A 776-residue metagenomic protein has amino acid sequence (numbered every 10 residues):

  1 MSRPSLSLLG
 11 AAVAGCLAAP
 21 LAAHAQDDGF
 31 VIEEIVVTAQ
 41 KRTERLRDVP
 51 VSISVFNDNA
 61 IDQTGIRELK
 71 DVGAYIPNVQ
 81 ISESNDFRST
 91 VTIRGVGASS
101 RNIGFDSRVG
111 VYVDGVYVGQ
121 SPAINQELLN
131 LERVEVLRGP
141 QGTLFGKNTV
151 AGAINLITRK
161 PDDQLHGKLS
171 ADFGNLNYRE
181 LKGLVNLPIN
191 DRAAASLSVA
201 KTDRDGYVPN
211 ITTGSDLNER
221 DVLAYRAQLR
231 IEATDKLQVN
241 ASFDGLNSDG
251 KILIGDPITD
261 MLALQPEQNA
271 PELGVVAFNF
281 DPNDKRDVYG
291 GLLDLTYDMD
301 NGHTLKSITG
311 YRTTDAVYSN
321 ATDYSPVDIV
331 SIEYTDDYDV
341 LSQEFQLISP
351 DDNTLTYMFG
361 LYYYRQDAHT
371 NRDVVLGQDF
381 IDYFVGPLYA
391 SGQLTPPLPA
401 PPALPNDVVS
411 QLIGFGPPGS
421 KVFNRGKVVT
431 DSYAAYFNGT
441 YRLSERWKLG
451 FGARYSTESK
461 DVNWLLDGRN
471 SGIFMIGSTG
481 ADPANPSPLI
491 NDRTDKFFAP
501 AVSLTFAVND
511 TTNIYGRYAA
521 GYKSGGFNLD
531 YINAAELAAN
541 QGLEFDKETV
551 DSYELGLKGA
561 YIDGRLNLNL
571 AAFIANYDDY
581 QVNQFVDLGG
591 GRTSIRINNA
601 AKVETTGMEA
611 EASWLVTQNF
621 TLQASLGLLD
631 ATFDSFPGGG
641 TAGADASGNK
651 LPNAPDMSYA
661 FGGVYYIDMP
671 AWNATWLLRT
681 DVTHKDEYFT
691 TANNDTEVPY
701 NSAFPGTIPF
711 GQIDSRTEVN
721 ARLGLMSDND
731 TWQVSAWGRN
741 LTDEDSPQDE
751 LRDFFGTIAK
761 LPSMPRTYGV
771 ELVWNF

Functional and structural regions predicted by a protein language model:
A23, I332, D336-L347, Q393 (+10 more regions): Outer membrane beta-barrel strand-and-loop segments of large Gram-negative receptors, especially TonB-dependent
D28-Q164, L555: Acidic, small-polar-rich N-terminal luminal/periplasmic segments of exported/outer-membrane proteins
D106-R108, Q120, E127-R138, T143-N210 (+7 more regions): Outer-membrane beta-barrel translocator/receptor signature
R192, G214, E219-M358, Y364-T370 (+1 more regions): Outer-membrane beta-barrel domain signature, strongest for Gram-negative TonB-dependent receptors and also present
V208-D216, L253-A277, A321-S331, D373-F423 (+6 more regions): Solvent-exposed loop segments that connect transmembrane elements
G290-D300, T304-T322, A507, N513-A519 (+6 more regions): Membrane-embedded beta-barrel scaffold of Gram-negative outer-membrane proteins
Y357-M358, E445-L449, A571-N576, N598-N693 (+1 more regions): Gram-negative outer-membrane beta-barrel transporters
N576, T683-Y700, L725-F776: C-terminal beta-signal and adjacent terminal beta-strands/loops of Gram-negative outer-membrane beta-barrel proteins
